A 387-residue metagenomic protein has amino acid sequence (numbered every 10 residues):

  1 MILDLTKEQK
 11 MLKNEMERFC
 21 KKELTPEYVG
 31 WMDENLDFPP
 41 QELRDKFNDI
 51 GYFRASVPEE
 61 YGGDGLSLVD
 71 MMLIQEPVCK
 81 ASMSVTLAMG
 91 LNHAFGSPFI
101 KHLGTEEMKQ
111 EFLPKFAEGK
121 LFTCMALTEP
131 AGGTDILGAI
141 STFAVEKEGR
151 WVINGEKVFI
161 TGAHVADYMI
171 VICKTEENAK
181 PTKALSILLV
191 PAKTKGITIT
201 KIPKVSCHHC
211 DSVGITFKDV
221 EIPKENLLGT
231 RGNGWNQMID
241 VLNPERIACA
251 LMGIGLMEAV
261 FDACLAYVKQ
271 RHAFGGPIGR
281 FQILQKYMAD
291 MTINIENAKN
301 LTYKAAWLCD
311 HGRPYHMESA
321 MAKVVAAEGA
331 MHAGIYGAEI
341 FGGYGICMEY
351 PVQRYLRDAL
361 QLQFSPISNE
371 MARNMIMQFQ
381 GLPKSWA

Functional and structural regions predicted by a protein language model:
M1-V85, L91, L103-M108, K115-K120 (+3 more regions): Alpha-helical interface subdomain recognition
L66, D135-G138, G162-D167, P181-A184 (+1 more regions): Short glycine/proline-enriched turns and hinge-like loops at secondary-structure junctions
S97-L103, M125: Flexible, glycine-rich active-site loops centered on histidine and acidic residues that chelate a metal or position
G119-T128: A short, Trp-centered hydrophobic/proline-enriched beta-strand micro-motif
G132-I136, W151: Hydrophobic, small-residue-rich alpha-helical packing segments that form membrane-like cores
A139, K193-P223: Flexible, small-/acidic-enriched active-site or ligand-binding loops
R150, N154-T200: A short core secondary-structure module
V213-D240: A short, charged helix-loop
